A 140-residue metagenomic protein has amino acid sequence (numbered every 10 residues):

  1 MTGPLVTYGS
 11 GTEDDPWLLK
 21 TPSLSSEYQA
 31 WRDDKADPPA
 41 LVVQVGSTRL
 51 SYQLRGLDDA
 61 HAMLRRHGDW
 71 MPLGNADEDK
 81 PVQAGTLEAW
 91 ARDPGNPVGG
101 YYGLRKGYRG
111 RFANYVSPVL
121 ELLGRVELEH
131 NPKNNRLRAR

Functional and structural regions predicted by a protein language model:
T2-V82: Long, low-complexity, charged/polar intrinsically disordered regions in eukaryotic proteins
T12-E13, L137-R140: Short flexible/disordered coil segments
D37-A40, G100-Y101, R138: Charged, low-complexity intrinsically disordered segments and flexible loops
Y52-R55, D59, R111-Y115, E121: Short, well-structured alpha-helical interface segments that form or flank functional binding sites
A84-R111: Short helix-coil junctions and helix-kink-helix linkers
A113, K133, A139: Nucleic acid-binding interface residues in structured DNA/RNA-binding domains, emphasizing the DNA-engaging scaffolds
S117, E121-N135: A short, conserved structural fragment
